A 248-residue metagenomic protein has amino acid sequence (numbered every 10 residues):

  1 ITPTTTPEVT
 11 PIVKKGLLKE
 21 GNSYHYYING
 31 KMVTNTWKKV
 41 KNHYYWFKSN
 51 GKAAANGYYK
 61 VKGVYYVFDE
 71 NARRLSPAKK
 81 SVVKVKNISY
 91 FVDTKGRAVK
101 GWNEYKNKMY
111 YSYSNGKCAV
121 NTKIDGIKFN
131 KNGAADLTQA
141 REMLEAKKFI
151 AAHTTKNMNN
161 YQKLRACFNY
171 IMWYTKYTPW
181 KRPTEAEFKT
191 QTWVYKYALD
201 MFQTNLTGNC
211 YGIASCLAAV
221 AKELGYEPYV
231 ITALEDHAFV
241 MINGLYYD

Functional and structural regions predicted by a protein language model:
I1-L144, A233-L234, F239-G244: Extracellular adhesion/carbohydrate-binding repeat motifs centered on closely spaced tryptophans
K15-L18, Y197, T207-G212: A generic short-segment signal for beta-strand/edge and adjacent turn/coil regions
Y24, W46, F188, Y226-P228: Intrinsically disordered, low-complexity segments enriched in polar/charged residues with Gly/Pro, especially when
A140-F202: Secondary-structure boundary elements
N160-C167, I171, L206-A221: Active-site nucleophilic cysteine motif
M172-T178, G208, E235-H237, Y246: Solvent-exposed loop/turn segments at secondary-structure junctions within structured extracellular/periplasmic domains
G212-D248: Hydrophobic/aromatic-rich core segments of domains that either
